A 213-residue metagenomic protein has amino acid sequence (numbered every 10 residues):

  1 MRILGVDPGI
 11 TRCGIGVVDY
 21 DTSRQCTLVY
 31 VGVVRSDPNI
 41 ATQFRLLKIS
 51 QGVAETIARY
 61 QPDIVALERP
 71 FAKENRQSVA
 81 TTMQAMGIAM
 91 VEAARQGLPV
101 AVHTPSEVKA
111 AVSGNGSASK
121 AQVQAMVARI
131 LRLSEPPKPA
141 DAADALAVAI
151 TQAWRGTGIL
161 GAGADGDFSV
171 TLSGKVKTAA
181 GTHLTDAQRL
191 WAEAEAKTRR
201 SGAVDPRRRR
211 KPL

Functional and structural regions predicted by a protein language model:
M1-L213: Phosphate- and other anionic-substrate recognition elements at nucleic-acid/protein interfaces
